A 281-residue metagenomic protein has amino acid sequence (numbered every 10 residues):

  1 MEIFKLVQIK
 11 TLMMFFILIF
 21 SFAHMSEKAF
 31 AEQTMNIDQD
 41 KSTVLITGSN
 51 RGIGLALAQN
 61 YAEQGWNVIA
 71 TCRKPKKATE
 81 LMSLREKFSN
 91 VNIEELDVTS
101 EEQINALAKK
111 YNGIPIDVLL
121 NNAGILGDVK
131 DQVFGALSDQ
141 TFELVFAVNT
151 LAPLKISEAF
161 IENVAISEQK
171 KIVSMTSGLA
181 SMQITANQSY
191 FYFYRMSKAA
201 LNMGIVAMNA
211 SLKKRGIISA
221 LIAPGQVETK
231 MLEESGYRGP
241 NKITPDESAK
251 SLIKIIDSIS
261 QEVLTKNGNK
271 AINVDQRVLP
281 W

Functional and structural regions predicted by a protein language model:
N50: Conserved glycine-rich cofactor-binding loop
Q64-T79: Conserved glycine-rich Rossmann-like NAD(P)H-binding loop of the short-chain dehydrogenase/reductase
R85-E102: Rossmann-fold cofactor-recognition segment
T99-I114: Conserved Rossmann-fold cofactor-binding substructure of NAD(P)-dependent oxidoreductases
I125-L126, V133-F146, I166-K214, Q226: Catalytic loop of short-chain dehydrogenase/reductase
I156-F160, V164, G204-I205: Hydrophobic positions on the long internal alpha-helix of Rossmann-like NAD(P)-dependent oxidoreductase domains
L221, T229, G236-W281: C-terminal helical subdomain
